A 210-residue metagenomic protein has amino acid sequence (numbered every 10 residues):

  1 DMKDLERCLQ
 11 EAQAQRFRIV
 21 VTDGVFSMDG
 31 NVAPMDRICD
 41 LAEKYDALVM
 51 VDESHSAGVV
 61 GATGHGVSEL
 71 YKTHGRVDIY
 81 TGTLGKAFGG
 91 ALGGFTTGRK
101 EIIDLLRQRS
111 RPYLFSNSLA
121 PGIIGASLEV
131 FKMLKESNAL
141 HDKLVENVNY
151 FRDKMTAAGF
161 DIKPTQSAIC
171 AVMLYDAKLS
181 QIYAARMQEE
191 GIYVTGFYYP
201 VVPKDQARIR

Functional and structural regions predicted by a protein language model:
D1-V51: Active-site phosphate-binding strand-loop segment of PLP-dependent enzymes
M2-D4, G24-D29, S56-V59, Y113-L114 (+2 more regions): Short, small-residue-enriched loops and turns at beta-alpha junctions that line or gate enzyme active sites
V49-M50, I162, V194: Hydrophobic beta-strand scaffold residues
S54-S56, K100, A120, Y199-V201: Short, ordered loop/turn segments at secondary-structure junctions
T63, E69-L105: Active-site PLP attachment segment
F88-M155, F160-K163: PLP-dependent aminotransferase class I/II
D142-F151, T156-E190, Y199-I209: Conserved PLP-binding catalytic core of the aspartate aminotransferase-like
